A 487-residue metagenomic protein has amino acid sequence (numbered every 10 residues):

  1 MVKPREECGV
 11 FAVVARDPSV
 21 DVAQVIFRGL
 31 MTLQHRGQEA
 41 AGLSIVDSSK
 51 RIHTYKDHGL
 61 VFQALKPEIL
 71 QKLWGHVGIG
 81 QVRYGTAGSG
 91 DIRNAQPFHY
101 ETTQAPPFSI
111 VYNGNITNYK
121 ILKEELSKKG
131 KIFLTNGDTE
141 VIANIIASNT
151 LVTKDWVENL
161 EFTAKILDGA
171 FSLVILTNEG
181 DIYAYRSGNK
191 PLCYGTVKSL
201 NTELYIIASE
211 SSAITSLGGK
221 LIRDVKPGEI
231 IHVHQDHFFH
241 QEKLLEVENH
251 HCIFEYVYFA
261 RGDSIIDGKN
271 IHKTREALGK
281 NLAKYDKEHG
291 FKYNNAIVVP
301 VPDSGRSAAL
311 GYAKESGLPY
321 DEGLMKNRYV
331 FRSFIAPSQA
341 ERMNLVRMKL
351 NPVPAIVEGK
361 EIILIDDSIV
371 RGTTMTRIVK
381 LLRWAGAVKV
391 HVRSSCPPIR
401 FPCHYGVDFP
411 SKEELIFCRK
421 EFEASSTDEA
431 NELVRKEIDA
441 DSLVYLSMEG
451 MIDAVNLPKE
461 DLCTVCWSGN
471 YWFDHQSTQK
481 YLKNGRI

Functional and structural regions predicted by a protein language model:
M1-P227, H232-A296, V301, K389: Conserved short alpha-helical segments that host acidic/polar catalytic motifs at enzyme active sites
T86-A87, N118, P191-L192, I214-T215 (+6 more regions): Flexible loop/turn segments at secondary-structure boundaries
T135, E140-A143, Y320-F331, K436-V455: A conserved beta-strand->alpha-helix junction
F162, S212-A213, K220-L221, V225-E229 (+4 more regions): Phosphate/diphosphate-binding loops
I175, R186, T196, S209-S211 (+10 more regions): Active-site proximal loops enriched in glycine and acidic residues that flank catalytic Cys/His/Asp and coordinate
E179, V379-I487: PRPP-dependent phosphoribosyltransferase catalytic core
L282, Y312, D367-S368, V390: Hydrophobic, well-ordered secondary-structure elements that form the walls of internal hydrophobic environments
E315-I362, R400-P410: Short, glycine/charge-rich flexible loops or terminal/linker lids adjacent to PRPP-binding catalytic cores
